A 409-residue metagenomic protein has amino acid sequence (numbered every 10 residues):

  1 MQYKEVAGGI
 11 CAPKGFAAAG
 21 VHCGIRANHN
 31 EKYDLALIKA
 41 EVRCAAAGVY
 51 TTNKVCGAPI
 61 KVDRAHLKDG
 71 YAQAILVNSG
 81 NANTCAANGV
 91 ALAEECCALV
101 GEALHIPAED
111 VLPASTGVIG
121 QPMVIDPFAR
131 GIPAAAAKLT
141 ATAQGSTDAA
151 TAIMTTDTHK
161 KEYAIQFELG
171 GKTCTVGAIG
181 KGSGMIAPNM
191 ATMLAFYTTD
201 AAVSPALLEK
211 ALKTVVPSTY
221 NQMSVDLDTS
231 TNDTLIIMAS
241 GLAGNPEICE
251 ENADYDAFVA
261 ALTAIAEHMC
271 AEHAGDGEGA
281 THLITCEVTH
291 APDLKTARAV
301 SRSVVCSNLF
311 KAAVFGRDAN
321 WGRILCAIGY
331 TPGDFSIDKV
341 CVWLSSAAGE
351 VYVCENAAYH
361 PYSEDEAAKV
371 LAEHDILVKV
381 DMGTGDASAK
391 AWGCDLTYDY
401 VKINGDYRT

Functional and structural regions predicted by a protein language model:
M1-A91, E95, G101-T409: A structural signal for small-residue-enriched, beta-sheet-centric alpha/beta enzyme cores and oligomeric scaffold folds
